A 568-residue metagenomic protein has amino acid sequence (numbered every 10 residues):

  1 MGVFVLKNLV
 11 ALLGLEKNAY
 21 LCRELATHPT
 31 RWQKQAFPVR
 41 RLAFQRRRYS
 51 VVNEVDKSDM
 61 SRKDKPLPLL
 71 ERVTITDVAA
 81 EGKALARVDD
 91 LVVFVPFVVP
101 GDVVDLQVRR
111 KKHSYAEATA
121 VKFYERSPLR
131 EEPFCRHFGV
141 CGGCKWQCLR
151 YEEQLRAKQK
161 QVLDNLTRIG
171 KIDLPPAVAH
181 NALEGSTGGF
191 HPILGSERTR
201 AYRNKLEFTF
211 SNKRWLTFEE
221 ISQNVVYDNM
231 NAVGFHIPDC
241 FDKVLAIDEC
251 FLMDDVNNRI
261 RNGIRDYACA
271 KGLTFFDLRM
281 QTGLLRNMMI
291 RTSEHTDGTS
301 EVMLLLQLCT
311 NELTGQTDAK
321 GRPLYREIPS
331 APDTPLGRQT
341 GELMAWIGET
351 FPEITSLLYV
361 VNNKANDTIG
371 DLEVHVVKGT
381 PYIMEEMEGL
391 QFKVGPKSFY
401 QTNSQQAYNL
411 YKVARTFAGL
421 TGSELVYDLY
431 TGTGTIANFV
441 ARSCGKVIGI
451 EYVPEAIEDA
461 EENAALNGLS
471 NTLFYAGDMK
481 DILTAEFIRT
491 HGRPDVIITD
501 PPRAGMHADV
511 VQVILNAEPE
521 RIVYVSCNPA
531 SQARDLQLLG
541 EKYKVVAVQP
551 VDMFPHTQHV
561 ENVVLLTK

Functional and structural regions predicted by a protein language model:
M1-L15, C22-L25: N-terminal chloroplast transit peptides
G2, T30-W32, V39-T74, A80-E81 (+2 more regions): Rossmann-like S-adenosyl-L-methionine
A11, A19, A26-T30, A36 (+1 more regions): Ala/Thr-enriched low-complexity intrinsically disordered regions
Y49-H137, L473-F474, K480-D481: Terminal RNA-binding accessory module
A84-D89, V233-I237, L305, A460: Short, acidic/hydrophobic/Gly-rich beta-strand patch recurrent on exposed beta strands that often constitutes part
G101, M253, N403: Short, conserved phosphate/pyrophosphate- and ester-handling motifs at nucleotide-, phospho-/glycolipid
V121-P133, G139-T274: Extended interfacial segments that mediate partner engagement and assembly in macromolecular machines
S211, T217-E353: Upstream accessory/linker segments immediately N-terminal to the RecA-like ATPase cores of bacterial MutS and a subset
